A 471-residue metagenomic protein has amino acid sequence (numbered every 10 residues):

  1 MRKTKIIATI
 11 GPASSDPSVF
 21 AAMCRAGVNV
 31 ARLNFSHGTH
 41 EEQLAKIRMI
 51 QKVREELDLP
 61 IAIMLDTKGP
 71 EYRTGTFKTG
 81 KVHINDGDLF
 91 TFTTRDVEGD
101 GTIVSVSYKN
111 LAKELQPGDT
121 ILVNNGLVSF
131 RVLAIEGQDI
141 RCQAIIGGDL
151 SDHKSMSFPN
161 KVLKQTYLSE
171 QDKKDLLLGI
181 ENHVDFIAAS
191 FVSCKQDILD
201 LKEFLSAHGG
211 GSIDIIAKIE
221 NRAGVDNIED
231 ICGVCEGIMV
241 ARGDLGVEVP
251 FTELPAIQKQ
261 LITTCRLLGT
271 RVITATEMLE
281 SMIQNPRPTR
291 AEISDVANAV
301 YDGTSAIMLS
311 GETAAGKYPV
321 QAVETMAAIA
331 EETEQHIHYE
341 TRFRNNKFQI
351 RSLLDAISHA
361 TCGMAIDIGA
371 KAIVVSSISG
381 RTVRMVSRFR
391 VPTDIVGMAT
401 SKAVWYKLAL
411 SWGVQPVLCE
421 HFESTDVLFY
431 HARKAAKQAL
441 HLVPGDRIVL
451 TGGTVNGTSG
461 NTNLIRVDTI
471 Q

Functional and structural regions predicted by a protein language model:
M1-Q471: Non-catalytic helical/linker scaffolds that mediate oligomerization, partner binding, and domain coupling around large
